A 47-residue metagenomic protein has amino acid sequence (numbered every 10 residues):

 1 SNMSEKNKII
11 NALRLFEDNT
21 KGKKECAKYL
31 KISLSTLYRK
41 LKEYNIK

Functional and structural regions predicted by a protein language model:
S1-K47: Bacterial C-terminal helix-turn-helix
